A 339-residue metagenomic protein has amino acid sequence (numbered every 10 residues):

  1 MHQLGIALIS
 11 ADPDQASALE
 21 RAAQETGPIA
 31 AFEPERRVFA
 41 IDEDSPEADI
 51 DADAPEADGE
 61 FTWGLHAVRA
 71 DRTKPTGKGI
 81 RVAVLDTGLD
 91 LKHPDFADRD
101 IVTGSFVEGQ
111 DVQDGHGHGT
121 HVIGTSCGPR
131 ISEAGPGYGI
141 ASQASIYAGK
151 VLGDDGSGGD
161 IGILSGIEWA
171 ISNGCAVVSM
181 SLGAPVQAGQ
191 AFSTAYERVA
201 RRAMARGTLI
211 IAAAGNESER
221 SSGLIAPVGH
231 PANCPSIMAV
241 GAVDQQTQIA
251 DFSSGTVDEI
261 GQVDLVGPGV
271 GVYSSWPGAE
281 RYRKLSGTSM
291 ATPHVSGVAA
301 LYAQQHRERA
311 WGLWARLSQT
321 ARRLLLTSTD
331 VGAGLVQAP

Functional and structural regions predicted by a protein language model:
M1-E60: Autoinhibitory propeptides
M1-L4, G137-A141, I171-L182, V199 (+3 more regions): C-terminal subdomain of the subtilisin-like protease fold in secreted/lumenal serine endopeptidases
L8, R81-V84, G124, S145-K150 (+6 more regions): Structural recognition of the beta-strand scaffold that forms the well-ordered cores of secreted hydrolase catalytic
P13-R21, E47-V84, G104-G115, A250-S253 (+1 more regions): N-terminal domain-start motif of subtilase-like serine proteases
D71-V102, Q110-G162, N173-A176, A205 (+4 more regions): Subtilisin-like serine protease catalytic core
D86-G88, G229-Q304, W311-Q319, T329-D330 (+1 more regions): Extracellular S/T/G-rich loop segment that most often corresponds to the catalytic His/Ser-adjacent loop
I167-A191, A213-A214: Short acidic, glycine-rich surface-loop motifs adjacent to enzyme active sites
G189-I210, H230, S236: Catalytic-core regions built around general acid/base machinery
